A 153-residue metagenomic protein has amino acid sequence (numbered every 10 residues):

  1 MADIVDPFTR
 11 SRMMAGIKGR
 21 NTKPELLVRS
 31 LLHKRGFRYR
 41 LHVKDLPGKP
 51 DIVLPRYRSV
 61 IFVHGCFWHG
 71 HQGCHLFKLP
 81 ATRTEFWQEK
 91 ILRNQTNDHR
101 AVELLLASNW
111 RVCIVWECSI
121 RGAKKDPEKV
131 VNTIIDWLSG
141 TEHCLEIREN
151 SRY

Functional and structural regions predicted by a protein language model:
M1-I114, S119-Y153: Nucleic-acid endo/exonuclease domains
